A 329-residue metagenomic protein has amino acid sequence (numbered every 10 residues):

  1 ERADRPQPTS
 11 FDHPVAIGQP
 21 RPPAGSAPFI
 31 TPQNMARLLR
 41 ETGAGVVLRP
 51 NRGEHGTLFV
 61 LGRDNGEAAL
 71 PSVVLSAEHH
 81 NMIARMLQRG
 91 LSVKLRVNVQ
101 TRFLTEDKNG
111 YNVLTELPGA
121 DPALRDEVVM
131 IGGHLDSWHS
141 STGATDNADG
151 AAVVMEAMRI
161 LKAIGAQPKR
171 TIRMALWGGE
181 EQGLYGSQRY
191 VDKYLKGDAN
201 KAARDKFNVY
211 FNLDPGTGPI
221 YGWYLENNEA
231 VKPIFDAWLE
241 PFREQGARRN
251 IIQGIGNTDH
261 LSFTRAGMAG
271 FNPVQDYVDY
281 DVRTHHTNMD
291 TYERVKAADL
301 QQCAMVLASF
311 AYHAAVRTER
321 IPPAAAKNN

Functional and structural regions predicted by a protein language model:
E1, G45-P50, S72-L75, N112-E116 (+10 more regions): Structural recognition of the beta-strand scaffold that forms the well-ordered cores of secreted hydrolase catalytic
E1-P71, T142, G246-R249: Extracellular/luminal Protease-associated
R2-S10, H80, W177-R283: Metal-dependent peptidase/peptidase-like ectodomains
S26-N34, V74-E78, T105, A144-A152 (+6 more regions): Soluble non-cytosolic domains of exported or imported proteins
R40-G45, R49-R52, A84-Q88, S92 (+6 more regions): Sec-exported extracytoplasmic/periplasmic mature domains
G53-E54, F103, L135-S137, A175-G183 (+1 more regions): Acidic, glycine-rich active-site loops and adjacent beta-strand->loop/helix elements that engage anionic groups
G62-A144, E156-R159, A163-K169: Soluble metallo-hydrolase cores and metallopeptidase-like ectodomains found primarily in the secretory/periplasmic
P71-L75, R159, A163, Y280-N329: His/Asp/Glu-rich mid-to-C-terminal helical/loop segments that flank catalytic regions of hydrolases
